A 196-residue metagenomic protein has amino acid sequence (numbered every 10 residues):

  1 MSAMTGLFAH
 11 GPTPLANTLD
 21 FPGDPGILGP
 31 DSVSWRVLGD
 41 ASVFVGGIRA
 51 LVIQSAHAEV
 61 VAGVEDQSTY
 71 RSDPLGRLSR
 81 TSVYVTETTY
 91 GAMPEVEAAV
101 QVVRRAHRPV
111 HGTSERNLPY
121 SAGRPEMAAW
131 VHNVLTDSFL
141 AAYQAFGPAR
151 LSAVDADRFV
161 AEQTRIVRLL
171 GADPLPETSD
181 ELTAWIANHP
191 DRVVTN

Functional and structural regions predicted by a protein language model:
M1-W130, T136-N196: Mature, function-bearing regions of proteins
